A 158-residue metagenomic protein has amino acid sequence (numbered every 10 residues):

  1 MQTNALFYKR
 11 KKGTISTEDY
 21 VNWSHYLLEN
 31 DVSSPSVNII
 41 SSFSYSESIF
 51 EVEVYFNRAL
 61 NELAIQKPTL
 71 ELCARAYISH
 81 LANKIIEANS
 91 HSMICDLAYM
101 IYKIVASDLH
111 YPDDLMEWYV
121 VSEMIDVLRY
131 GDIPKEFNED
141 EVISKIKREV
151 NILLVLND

Functional and structural regions predicted by a protein language model:
M1-D158: Acidic, Ser/Pro/Thr-rich low-complexity regulatory regions and the short amphipathic helical interaction modules they
